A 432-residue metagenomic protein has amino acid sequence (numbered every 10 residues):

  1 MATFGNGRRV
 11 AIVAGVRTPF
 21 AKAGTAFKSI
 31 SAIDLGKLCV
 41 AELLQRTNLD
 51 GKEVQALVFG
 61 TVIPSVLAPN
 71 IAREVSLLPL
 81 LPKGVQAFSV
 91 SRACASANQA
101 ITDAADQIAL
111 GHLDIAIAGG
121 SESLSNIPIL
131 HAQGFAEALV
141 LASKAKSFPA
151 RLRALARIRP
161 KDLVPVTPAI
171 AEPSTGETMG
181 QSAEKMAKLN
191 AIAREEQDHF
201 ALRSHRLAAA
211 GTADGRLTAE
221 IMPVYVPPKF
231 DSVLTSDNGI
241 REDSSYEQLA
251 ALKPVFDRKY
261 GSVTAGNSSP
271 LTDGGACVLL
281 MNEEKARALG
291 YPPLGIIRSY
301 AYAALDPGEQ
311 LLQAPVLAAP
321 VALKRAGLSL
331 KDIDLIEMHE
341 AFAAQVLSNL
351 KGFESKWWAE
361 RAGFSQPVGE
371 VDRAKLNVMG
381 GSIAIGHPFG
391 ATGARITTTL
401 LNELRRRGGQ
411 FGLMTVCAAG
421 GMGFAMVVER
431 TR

Functional and structural regions predicted by a protein language model:
A2-A32, A156-L163, P168-A169, Y246-L317 (+6 more regions): Condensing-enzyme catalytic core mediating Claisen C-C bond formation in acyl metabolism
R17-T18, S29-L38, R46, R159-P160 (+2 more regions): N-terminal extracellular/periplasmic Venus flytrap/periplasmic-binding protein-like
K28-K146, I221-S236, L330-E354: Conserved beta-ketoacyl condensing-enzyme motif
A32-N48, I71-V75, A100-T102, M179-M186 (+4 more regions): Short, well-ordered amphipathic alpha-helical segments that serve as non-catalytic structural scaffolds within diverse
T61-A116, R157-D162, S174-T178, D243-P270 (+3 more regions): Conserved catalytic cysteine-centered active-site region of acyl-thioester-dependent Claisen-condensing enzymes
S91-E122, L130, A187-R216, C277-E284 (+3 more regions): Active-site-proximal alpha-helical scaffold in enzymes
I115-K185: Flexible glycine-/small-residue-enriched beta->alpha junction loops that bind anionic phosphate/pyrophosphate groups
E184, P228, R298, L305-A384: Active-site pocket-lining segment
